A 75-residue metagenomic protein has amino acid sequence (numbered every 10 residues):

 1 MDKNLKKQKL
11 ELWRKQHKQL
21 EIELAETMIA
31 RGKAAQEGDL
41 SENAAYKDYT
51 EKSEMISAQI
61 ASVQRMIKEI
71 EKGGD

Functional and structural regions predicted by a protein language model:
M1-D75: Extended, charge-rich alpha-helical interface modules
